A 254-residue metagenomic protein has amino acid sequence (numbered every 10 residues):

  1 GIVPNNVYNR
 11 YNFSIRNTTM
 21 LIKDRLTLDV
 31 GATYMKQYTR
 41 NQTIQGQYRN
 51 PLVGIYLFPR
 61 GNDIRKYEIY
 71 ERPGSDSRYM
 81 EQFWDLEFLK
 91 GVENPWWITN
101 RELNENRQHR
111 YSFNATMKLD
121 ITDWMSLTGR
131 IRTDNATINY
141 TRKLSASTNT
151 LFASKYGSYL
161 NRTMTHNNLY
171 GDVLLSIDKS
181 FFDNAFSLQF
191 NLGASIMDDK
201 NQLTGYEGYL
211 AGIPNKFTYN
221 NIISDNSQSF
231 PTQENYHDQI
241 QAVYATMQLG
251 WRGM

Functional and structural regions predicted by a protein language model:
V3, R16-R110, T128-A242: Surface-exposed loop/interface segments of Gram-negative outer-membrane beta-barrel transport/assembly proteins
I22, D120-T122: Residue-level recognition of beta-strand termini and adjacent short loop/turns
M125: An active-site-proximal structural segment forming one wall of the substrate-binding cleft that immediately precedes
Q239-W251: Structured alpha-helical segments in the cores of large, soluble enzyme domains
M254: Active-site-proximal binding-pocket segments
